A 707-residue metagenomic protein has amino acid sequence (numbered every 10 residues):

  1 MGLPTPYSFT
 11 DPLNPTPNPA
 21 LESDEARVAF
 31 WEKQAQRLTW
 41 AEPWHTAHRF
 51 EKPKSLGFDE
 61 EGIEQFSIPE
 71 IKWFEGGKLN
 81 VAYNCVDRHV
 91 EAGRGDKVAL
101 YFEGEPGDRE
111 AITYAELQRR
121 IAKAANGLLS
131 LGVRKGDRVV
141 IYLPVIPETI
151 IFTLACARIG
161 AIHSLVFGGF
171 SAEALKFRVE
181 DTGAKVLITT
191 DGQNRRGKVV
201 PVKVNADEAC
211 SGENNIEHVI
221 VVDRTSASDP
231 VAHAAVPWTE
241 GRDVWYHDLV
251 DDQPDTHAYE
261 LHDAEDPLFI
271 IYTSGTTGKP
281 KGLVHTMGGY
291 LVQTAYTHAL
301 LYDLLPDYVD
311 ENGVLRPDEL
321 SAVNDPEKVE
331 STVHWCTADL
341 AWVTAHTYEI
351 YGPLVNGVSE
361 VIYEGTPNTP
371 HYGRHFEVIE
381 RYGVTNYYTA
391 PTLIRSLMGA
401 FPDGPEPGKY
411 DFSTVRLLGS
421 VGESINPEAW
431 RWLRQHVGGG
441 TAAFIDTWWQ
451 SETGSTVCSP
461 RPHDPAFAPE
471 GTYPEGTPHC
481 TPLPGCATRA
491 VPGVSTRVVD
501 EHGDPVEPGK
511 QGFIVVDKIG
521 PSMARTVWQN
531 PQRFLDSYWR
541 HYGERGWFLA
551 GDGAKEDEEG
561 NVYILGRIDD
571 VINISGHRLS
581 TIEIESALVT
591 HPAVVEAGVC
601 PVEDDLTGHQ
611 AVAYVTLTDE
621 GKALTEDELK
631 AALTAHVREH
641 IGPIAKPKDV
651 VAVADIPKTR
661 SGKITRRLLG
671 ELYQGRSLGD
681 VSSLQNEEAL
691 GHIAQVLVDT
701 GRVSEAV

Functional and structural regions predicted by a protein language model:
D96-V98, I220-V221, P237-Y272, K279 (+2 more regions): Conserved pre-ATP/AMP-binding loop-to-beta segment of ANL
L154, R158-D248, A390-P391: Structural core segment of the AMP-binding/adenylate-forming
V166-G192, A206, E380, Y387 (+6 more regions): AMP-binding/adenylate-forming catalytic core of the ANL superfamily
V221, L606, E639-I664, R676-A706: AMP-binding/adenylate-forming catalytic domain of the ANL superfamily
V292-V333, A341-T385, A400-P405: Conserved AMP-binding/adenylation subdomain of ANL enzymes
Y351, V355-V358, T385-Y388, A400-P482 (+1 more regions): Gly/Ser/Thr-rich phosphate-binding loop
P474, P478, R489-G493, D504-W539 (+2 more regions): Conserved ATP/PPi-binding loop(s) of AMP-dependent carboxylate-activating enzymes
A490, S495-K518, K555-E559, K622-K630 (+2 more regions): Conserved beta-loop-beta connector loops within the AMP-binding
